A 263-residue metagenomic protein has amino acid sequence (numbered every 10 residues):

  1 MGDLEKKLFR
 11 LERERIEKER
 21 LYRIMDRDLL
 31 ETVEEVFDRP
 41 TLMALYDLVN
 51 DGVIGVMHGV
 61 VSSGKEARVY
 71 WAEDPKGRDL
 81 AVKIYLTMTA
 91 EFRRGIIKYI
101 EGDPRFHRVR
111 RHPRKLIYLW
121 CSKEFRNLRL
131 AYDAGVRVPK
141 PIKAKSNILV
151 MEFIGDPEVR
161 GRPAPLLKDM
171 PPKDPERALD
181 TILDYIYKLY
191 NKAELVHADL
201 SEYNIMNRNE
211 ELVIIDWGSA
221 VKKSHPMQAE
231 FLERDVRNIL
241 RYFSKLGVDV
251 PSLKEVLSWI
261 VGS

Functional and structural regions predicted by a protein language model:
M1-L21: Long, low-complexity intrinsically disordered regions enriched in Ser/Thr/Pro/Gly
E14-D38, D47-L48: N-terminal, Lys/Arg-enriched amphipathic/low-complexity engagement segments that precede the first folded domain
Y22-M25, R105-R108, P163-P165, I214-S219: A short alpha-helix capping/helix-coil boundary motif
V33-P163: Conserved ATP-binding subdomain of kinase catalytic cores across diverse folds
L86, G155, E202, N207 (+1 more regions): Short, glycine/acidic-enriched loop or turn micro-motifs at the edges of active sites
H112-V138, A144-K145, R162-A198, Y203 (+1 more regions): Conserved kinase catalytic-core helix
P171-A178, N191-H197, R208-S263: C-lobe/activation-segment region of protein kinase-like
